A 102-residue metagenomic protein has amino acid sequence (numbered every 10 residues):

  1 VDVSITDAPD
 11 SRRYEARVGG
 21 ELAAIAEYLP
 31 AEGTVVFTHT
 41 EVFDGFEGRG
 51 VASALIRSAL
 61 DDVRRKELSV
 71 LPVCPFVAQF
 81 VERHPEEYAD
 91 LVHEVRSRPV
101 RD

Functional and structural regions predicted by a protein language model:
V1-D7, V100-R101: Conserved N-terminal entry element of GNAT/NAT acetyltransferase domains
A8-D10, A31: Structural motif
R12-A23: Conserved beta-hairpin
V18, H39-T40: Residue-level recognition of conserved beta-strand positions in structured domain cores
E21-L29, V36: Conserved beta-strand in the GNAT
E41-E47: A short, internal acetyl-CoA/4′-phosphopantetheine-binding micro-motif in the GNAT/acyltransferase core
G48-A59: Conserved acetyl-CoA-binding loop-helix of GNAT-fold acetyltransferases
D62-R101: C-terminal structural segments of small proteins and small subunits
